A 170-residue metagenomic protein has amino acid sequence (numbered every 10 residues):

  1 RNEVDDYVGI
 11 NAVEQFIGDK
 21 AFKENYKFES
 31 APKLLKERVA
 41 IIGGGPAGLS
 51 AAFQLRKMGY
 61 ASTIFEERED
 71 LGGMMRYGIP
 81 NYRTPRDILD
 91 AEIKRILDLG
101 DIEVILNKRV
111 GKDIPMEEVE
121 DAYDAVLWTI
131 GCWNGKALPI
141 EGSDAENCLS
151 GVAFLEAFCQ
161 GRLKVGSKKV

Functional and structural regions predicted by a protein language model:
R1-D5: Local cysteine-cluster metal-coordination motifs and their immediate loop/turn environment, predominantly Fe-S cluster
Y7-E14: Short cysteine/histidine-rich zinc-coordinating motifs and their immediately flanking basic loops
V13, M75-A125: N-terminal Rossmann-like dinucleotide/flavin-binding domain of flavoprotein oxidoreductases that bind FAD/FMN
I17-K33, K94-G100, V104-N107, G135-V170: Glycine-rich dinucleotide-binding loop and its adjacent helix/turn
D19-Y60, M75: Extended interfacial segments that mediate partner engagement and assembly in macromolecular machines
A40-F65, V104-P115, E120, N134-K136 (+1 more regions): Rossmann-like dinucleotide/flavin-binding elements
Y60-R76: Glycine-rich FAD pyrophosphate-binding loop
T129-I130, G151: Short, well-ordered coil/turn residues at beta-beta hairpins and beta-strand->alpha-helix junctions within
